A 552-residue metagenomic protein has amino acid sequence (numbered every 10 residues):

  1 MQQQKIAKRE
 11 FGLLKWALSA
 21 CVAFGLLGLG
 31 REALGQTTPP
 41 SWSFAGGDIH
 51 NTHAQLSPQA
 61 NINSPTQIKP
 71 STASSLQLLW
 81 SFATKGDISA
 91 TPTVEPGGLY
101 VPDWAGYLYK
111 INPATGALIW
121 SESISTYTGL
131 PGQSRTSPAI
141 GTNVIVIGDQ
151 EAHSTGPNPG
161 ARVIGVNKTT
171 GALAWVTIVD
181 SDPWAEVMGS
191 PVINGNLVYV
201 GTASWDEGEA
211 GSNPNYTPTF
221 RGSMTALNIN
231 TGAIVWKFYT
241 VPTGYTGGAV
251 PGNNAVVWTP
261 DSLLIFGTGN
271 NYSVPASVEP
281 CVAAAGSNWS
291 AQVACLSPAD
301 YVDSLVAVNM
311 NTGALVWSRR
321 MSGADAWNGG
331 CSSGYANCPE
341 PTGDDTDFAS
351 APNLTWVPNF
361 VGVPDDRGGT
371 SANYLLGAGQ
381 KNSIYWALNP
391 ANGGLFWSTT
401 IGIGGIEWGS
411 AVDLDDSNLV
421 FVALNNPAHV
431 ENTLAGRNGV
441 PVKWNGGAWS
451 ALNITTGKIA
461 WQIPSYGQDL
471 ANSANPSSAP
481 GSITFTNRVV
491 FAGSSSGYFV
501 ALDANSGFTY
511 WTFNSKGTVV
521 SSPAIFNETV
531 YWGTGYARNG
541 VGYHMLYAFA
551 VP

Functional and structural regions predicted by a protein language model:
M1-L13: N-terminal secretory signal peptides that target proteins for export/translocation
F11-L13, L29, A451: Short, basic, low-complexity termini and linkers enriched in Ser/Thr/Gly/Pro that act as targeting/leader peptides
W16-G28: Bacterial N-terminal signal peptides
L34-P70, P552: Sequence/structural signature of beta-propeller modules and their immediately flanking N-terminal secretory/stalk
T38, N63-G86, V94-V101, Y107-S134 (+7 more regions): Extracytoplasmic/lumenal domain signature
S43-H53, G269-P275, A326: Short, solvent-exposed beta-strand-terminating loops
N253-A255: Short, surface-exposed beta-strand/loop micro-motifs that present aromatic residues
